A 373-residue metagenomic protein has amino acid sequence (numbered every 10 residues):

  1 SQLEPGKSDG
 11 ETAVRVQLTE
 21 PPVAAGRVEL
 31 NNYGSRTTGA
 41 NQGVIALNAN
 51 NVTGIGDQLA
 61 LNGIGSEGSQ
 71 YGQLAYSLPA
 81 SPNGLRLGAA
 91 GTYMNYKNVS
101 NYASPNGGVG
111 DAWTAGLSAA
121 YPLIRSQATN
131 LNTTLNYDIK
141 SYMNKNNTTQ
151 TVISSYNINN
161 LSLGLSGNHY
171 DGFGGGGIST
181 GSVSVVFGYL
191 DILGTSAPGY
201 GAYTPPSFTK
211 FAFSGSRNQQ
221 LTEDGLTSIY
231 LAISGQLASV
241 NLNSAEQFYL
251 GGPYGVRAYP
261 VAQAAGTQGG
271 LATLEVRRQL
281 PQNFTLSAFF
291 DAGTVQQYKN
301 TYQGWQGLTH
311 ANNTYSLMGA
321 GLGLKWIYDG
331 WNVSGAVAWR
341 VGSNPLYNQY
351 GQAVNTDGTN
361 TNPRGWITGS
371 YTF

Functional and structural regions predicted by a protein language model:
S1-G88, R125: Outer-membrane beta-barrel initiation region
L3, V28-N32, I45, L61-G65 (+8 more regions): Transmembrane beta-barrel strands of outer-membrane/channel proteins
G10, G39-G43, G68-G72, D111-A115 (+8 more regions): Residues that define the transmembrane beta-barrel architecture of outer-membrane proteins
V14, I45, L74-Y76, L117 (+8 more regions): Membrane-embedded beta-strands of outer-membrane beta-barrel proteins, especially the hydrophobic/small aromatic
A24-G26, T53-L59, P82-G88, Y96-N98 (+5 more regions): Repeated loop/turn-to-beta-strand initiation elements of outer-membrane beta-barrel proteins
L47, L324-N332, V337, D357-F373: Outer-membrane beta-barrel "beta-signal"
G91-A115, Y121-P122, K140, N144-T148 (+1 more regions): Outer-membrane beta-barrel translocator/channel fold
M143-G307: C-terminal outer-membrane beta-barrel translocator/porin domains of Gram-negative envelope proteins and their
